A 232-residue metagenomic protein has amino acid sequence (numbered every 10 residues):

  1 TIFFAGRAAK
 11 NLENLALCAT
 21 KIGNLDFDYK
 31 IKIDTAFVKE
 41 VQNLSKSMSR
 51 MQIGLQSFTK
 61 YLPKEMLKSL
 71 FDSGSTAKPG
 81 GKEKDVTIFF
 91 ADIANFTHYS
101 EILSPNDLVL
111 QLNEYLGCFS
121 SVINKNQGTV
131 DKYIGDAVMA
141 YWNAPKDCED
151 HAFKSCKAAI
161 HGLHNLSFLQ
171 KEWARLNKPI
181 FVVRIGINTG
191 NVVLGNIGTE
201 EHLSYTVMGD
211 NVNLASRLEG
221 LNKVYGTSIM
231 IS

Functional and structural regions predicted by a protein language model:
T1-A5: Alpha-helical transmembrane segments of membrane proteins, especially the N-terminal anchoring helices and early TM
R7-I53, D85: HAMP signal relay modules and closely related sensory coiled-coil linkers that couple transmembrane inputs to cytosolic
A8, I33-L44, P63, K82 (+4 more regions): The cytosolic transmitter module of two-component sensor histidine kinases
Q52, L112-G128, A144-I185, D210-L221: Alpha-helical scaffold within the catalytic cores of cyclic-nucleotide enzymes
I53-F90: Membrane-proximal coiled-coil signaling linkers
A77-K157, Y205: Catalytic NTP-binding/metal-coordinating core of nucleotidyl cyclase/transferase enzymes
D150, L203-T206, L214, G226-M230: Catalytic cores and conserved motifs of cyclic dinucleotide signaling enzymes
V192-L194, L221-S232: Cytosolic regulatory/linker segments at or just downstream of nucleotide-handling modules in signal-transduction
